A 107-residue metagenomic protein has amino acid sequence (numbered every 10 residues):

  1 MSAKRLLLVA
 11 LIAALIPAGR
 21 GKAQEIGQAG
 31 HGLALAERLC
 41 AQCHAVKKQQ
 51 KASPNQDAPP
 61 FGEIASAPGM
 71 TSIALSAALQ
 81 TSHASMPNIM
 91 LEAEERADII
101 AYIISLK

Functional and structural regions predicted by a protein language model:
M1-L8: Bacterial N-terminal signal peptides that target proteins for export
L8-A14, M86: Hydrophobic alpha-helical targeting segments used for export or membrane insertion
L15-L35: Electrostatic cytochrome c docking/interface patches
E37-K47, I99: The canonical Cys-X-X-Cys-His
Q49-Q50, M70: Short, non-ligating residues that shape and space the ligands of small metal-coordination modules and catalytic
A52-P54: Short, surface-exposed glycine/acidic/tryptophan-bearing loops
Q56-L106: Extracytoplasmic electron-transfer domains, predominantly the class I c-type cytochrome c fold
